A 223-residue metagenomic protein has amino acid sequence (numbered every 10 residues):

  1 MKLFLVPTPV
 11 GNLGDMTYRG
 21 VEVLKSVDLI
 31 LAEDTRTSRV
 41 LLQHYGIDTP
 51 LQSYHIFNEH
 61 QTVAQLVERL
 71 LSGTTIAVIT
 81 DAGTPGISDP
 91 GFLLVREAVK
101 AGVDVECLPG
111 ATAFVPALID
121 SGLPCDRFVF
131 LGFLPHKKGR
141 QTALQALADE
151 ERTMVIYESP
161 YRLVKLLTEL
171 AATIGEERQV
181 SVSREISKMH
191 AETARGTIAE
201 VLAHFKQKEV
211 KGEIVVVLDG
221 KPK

Functional and structural regions predicted by a protein language model:
M1-F57: Glycine-rich, flexible N-terminal cofactor/catalytic loop recognition
M1-L3, G73-A77, T153: Loop/turn-to-beta-strand initiation segments
L24-I30, G102-V105, T153-M154: Short active-site oxyanion
S53-H60, F133-P135: Conserved helicase motor
H55, V63-T112: Glycine/small-residue-rich loop that forms an oxyanion/phosphate-binding "nest" at active or ligand-binding sites
T74, T153, Y157-K223: A contiguous loop/helix-start segment that scaffolds small-molecule binding in enzyme catalytic cores
L93-E150: Class I SAM-dependent methyltransferase SAM-binding "motif I" and its flanking Rossmann-like core
